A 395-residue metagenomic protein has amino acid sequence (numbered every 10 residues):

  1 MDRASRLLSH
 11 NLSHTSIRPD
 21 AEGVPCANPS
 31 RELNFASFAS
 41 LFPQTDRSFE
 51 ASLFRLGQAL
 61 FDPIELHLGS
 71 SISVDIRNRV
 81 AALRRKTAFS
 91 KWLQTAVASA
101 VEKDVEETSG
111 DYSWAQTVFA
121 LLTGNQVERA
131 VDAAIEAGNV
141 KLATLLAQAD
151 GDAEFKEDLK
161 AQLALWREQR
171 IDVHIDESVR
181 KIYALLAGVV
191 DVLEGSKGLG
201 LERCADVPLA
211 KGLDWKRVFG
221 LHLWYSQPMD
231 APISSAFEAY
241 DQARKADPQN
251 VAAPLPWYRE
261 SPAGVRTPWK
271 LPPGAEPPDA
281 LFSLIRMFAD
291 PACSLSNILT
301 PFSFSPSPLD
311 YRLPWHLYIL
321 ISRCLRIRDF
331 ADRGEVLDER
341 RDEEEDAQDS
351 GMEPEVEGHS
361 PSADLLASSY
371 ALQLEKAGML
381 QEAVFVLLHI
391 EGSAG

Functional and structural regions predicted by a protein language model:
M1-R85, F89: Intrinsically disordered, low-complexity acidic/proline-rich regions of large eukaryotic scaffold proteins
F42-P43, S113-F155, L366-I390: Extended amphipathic alpha-helical scaffold segments
D46, E50-L53, E106-D111, H359-S360 (+1 more regions): Inter-repeat boundary and helix-capping residues of tandem alpha-helical solenoids
S52-V105, R312-D349: Short, charge-rich, low-complexity alpha-helical interaction segments
R84-G124, G151, A363: Active-site-proximal segments of catalytic enzyme domains that coordinate small-molecule cofactors or metal ions
G138-L185, E391-G395: Long amphipathic alpha-helical scaffold regions
Q162-M229: Active-site-adjacent segment of 2-oxoglutarate/Fe(II) JmjC oxygenases
G200-G395: Extended alpha-helical solenoid scaffold regions that build the rod-like backbones of large eukaryotic assemblies
